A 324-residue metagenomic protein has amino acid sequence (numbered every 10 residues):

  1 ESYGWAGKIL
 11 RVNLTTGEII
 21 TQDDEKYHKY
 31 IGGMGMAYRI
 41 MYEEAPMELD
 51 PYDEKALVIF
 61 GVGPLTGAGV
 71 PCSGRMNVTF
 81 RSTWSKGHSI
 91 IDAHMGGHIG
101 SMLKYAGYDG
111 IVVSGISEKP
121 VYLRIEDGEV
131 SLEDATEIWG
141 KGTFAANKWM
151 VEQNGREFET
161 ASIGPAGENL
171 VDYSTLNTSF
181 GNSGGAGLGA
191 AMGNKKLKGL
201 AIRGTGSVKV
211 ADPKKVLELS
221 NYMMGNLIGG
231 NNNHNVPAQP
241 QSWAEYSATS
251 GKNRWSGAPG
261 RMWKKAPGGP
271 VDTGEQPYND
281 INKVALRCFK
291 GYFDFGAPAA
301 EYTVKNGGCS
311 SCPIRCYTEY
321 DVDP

Functional and structural regions predicted by a protein language model:
E1-H94, H98-P324: Intrinsically disordered, low-complexity segments enriched in small residues
